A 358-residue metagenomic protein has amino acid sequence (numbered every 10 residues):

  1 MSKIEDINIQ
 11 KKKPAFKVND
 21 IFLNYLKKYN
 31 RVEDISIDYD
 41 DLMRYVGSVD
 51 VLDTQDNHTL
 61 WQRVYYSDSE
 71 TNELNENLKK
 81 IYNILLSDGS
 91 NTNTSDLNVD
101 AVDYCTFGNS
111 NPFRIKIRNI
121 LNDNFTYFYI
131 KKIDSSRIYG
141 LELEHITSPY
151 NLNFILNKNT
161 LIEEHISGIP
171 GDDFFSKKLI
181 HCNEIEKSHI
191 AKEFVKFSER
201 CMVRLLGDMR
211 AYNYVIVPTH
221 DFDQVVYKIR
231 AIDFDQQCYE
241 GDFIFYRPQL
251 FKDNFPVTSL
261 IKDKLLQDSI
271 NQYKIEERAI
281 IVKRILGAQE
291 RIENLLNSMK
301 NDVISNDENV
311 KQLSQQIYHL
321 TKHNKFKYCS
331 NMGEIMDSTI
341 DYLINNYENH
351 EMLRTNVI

Functional and structural regions predicted by a protein language model:
M1-D88, E308-I358: Regulatory N- and C-terminal appendages and interdomain linkers associated with kinase/kinase-like NTP transferase
S2-N8, C105, I120-L121, L152-F154 (+2 more regions): A general structural signal for short secondary-structure junctions and capping/turn motifs
N19-I35, N83-L97, L143-P149, I244 (+2 more regions): Short charge-dense sequence patches
D34, D40-V49, Q55-D172: Conserved ATP-binding subdomain of kinase catalytic cores across diverse folds
H145-S148, N159-E164, E193-K196, S259-D268: Short C-terminal domain-edge/linker segments immediately following a structured domain
F174-I180: AlphaC helix of the protein kinase catalytic domain
H181-F243: Conserved kinase catalytic-core segment
D223-I358: C-terminal catalytic region of ATP-dependent kinase domains
